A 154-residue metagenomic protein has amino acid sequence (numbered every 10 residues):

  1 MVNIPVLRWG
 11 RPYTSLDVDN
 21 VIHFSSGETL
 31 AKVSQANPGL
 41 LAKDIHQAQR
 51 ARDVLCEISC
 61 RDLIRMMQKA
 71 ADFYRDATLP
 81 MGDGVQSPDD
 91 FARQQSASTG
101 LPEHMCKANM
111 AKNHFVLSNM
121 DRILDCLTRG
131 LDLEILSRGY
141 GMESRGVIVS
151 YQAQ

Functional and structural regions predicted by a protein language model:
M1-Q152: N-terminal Rossmann-like NAD(P)+-binding subdomain of aldehyde/semialdehyde dehydrogenases
